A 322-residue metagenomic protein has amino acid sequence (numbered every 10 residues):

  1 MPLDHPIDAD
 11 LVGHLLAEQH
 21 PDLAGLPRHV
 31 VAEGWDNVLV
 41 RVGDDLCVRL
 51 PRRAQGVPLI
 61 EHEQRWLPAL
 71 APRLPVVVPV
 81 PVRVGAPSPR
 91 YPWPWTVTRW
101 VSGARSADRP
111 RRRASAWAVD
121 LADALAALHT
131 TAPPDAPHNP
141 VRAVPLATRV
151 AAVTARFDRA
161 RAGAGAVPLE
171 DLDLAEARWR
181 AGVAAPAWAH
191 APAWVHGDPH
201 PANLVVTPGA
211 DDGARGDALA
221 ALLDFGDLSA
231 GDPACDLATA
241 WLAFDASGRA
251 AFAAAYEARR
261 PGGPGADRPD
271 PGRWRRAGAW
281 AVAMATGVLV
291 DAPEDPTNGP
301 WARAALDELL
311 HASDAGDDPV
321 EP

Functional and structural regions predicted by a protein language model:
M1-P21: Juxta-kinase regulatory segment immediately upstream of eukaryotic protein kinase catalytic domains
A9-G13, Q64, A250: Short, surface-exposed alpha-helical segments at coil->helix boundaries
H20-D22, P72-V76, V167, R259-D267: Short helix-capping segments at alpha-helix termini
G25-A152, D158-A166: ATP-binding pocket architecture of kinase catalytic cores
W35-V42, V48, P81, W179-L237: Active-site acidic catalytic loop and adjacent metal/ATP-binding pocket of ATP-dependent phosphoryl transfer enzymes
D36, D227-P322: Helix-rich C-terminal or lid/interface subdomains of diverse kinases
Q64-R65, A114-S115, D212-R215, A238-A240 (+1 more regions): Glycine-rich, phosphate-binding/catalytic loops in enzymes
V144, D158-A193: ATP-dependent phospho-/nucleotidyl transfer catalytic cores
